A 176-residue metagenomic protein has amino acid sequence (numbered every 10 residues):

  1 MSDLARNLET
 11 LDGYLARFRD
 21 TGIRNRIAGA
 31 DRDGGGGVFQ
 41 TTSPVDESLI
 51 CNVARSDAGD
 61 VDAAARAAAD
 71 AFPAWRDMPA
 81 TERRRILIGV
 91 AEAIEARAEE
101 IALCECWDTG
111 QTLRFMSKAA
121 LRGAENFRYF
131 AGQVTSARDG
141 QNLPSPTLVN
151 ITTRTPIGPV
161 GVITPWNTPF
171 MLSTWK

Functional and structural regions predicted by a protein language model:
M1-V45: Hydrophobic face of amphipathic alpha-helices that form TPR/SEL1-like repeat modules and related alpha-solenoid
R17, W75, F127-F130, W166 (+1 more regions): Tryptophan-centric aromatic hotspots in well-structured domains and transmembrane helices
G29, S117, V149-I151: Short, flexible, glycine/charge-rich loop motifs used to bind or transfer phosphoryl groups or to couple energy/partner
D33, F39, D60-A63, A93 (+1 more regions): A generic short alpha-helical patch detector that favors 3-5-residue windows in or near N-terminal regions
G37-F39, E125, G158: Change "...and in nucleic-acid phosphodiester-cleaving endonucleases..." to "...and in nucleic-acid processing enzymes
S43, R55, R154: Conserved strand-loop elements at the edges of beta-sheets that form or border functional pockets
D46-A137, T147: Glycine-rich loop-to-alpha-helix module at the N-terminal edge of alpha/beta enzyme cores
G140-K176: Conserved small-residue-rich beta-alpha loop and adjacent elements that most often cradle the phosphate/pyrophosphate
